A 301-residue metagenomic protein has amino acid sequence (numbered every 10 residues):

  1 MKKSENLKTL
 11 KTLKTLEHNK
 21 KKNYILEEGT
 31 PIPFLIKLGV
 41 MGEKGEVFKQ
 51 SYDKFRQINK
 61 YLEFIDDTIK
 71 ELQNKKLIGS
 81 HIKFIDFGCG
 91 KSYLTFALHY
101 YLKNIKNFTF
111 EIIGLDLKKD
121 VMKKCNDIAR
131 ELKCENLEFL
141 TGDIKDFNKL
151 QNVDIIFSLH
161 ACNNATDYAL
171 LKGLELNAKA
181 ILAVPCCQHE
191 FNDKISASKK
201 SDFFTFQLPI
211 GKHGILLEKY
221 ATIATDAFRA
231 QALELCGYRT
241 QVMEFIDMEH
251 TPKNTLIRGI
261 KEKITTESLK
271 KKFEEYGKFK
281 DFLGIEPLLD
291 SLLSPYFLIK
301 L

Functional and structural regions predicted by a protein language model:
M1-T30, F34-I36, K44, Q50-Y52 (+3 more regions): Class I S-adenosyl-L-methionine
Q57-S80: Conserved alpha-helix/loop element of class I SAM-dependent methyltransferases that forms part of the SAM/SAH-binding
S80-G90: Conserved class I S-adenosyl-L-methionine
H81, T109, V153: Phosphate-coordination loops involved in phosphoryl transfer and adenosine-cofactor binding
G90-K91, D120: Short acidic, Gly/Ser-rich segments with clustered Asp/Glu that frequently serve as metal-coordination loops in enzyme
K91-N107: Conserved SAM-binding loop of SAM-dependent methyltransferases across substrates and taxa, primarily the Class I
N104-F108, E131-C134: Short helix-capping segments at alpha-helix termini
E111-D116: Conserved SAM-binding motif I beta-strand of class I
